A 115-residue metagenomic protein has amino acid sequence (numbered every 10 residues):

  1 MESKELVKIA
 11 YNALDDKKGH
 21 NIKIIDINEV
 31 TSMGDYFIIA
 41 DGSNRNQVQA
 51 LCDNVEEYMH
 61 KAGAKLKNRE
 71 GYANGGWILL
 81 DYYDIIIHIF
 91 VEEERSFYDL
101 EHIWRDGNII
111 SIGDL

Functional and structural regions predicted by a protein language model:
M1-E29, N46-D53, E57-H60, E70-G71 (+1 more regions): Long, contiguous binding/interaction regions
V30-S32, G76-W77: Short, active-site-adjacent cap segments at secondary-structure transitions
M33-F37: Short, solvent-exposed beta-strand edge segments and adjacent coil->beta transition regions
I39-D41: Short hydrophobic/aromatic beta-strand micro-patches that form the beta-sheet surface supporting nucleotide- or nucleic
G63-G75: Short, conserved loop-to-beta-strand elements that form functional interface hotspots
L80-Y82: Active-site beta-strand termini and strand-to-loop segments that position acidic
